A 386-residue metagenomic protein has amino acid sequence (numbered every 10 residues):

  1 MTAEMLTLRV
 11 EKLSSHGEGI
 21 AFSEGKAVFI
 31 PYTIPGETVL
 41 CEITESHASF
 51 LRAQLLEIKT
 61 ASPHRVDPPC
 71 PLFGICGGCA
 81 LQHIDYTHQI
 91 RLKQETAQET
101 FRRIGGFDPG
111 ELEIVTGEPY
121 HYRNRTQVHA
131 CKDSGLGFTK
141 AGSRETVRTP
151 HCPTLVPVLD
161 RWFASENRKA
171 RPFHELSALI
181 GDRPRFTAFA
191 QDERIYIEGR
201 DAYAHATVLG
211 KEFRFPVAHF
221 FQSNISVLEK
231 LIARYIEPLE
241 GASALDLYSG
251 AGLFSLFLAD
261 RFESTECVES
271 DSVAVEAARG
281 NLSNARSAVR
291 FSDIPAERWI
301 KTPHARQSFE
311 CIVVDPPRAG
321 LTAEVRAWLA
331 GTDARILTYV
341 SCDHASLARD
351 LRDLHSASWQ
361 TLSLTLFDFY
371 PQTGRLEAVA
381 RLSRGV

Functional and structural regions predicted by a protein language model:
M1-V314, A319-A327, V386: Accessory RNA-recognition modules of RNA-modification enzymes
R290-L376: S-adenosylmethionine
T373-V386: Core SAM-dependent methyltransferase catalytic element
